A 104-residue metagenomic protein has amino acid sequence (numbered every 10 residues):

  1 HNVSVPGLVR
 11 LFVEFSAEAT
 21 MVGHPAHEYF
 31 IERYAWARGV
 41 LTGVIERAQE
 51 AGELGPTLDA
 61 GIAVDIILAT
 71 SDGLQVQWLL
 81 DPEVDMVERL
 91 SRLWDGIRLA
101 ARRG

Functional and structural regions predicted by a protein language model:
H1-V3, L11-M21, G96-I97: Helix-loop "lid/cap" segments that line or gate small-molecule binding pockets
S4-G7, H24-E50, I62-D65: Amphipathic alpha-helical packing segments from all-alpha helical-bundle domains
G7-R10, E28, L58, E88: Short, solvent-exposed positions on alpha-helices
V13, L58-Q77, R89-G96: Hydrophobic alpha-helical segments that form the core of small-molecule binding pockets and/or dimer interfaces
A35-R38, T42, V87-R98: Hydrophobic core segments within long, regular secondary-structure runs in both alpha- and beta-rich folds
L99-G104: Generic C-terminal helix-cap and adjacent flexible tail
